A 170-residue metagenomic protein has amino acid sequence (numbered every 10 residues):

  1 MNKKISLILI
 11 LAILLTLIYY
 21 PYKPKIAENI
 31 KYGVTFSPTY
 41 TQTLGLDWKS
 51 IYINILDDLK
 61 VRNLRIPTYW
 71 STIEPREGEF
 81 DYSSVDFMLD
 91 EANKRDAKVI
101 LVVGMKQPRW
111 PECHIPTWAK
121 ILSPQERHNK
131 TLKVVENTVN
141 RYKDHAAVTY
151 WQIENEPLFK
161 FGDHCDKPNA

Functional and structural regions predicted by a protein language model:
M1-I13: N-terminal Sec-pathway targeting helices
A12-P21: Hydrophobic alpha-helical membrane-insertion segments, chiefly the h-region of N-terminal signal peptides
Y20-R62, P67: Boundary/entry segment of secreted carbohydrate-active catalytic domains
P24, K94, N140-D144: Secondary-structure boundary motif
Y32-F36, L64-I66, V99-V103, T149-I153: Hydrophobic faces of well-ordered beta-strands that scaffold small-molecule active sites in alpha/beta enzyme cores
S37-T41, Y69, G104-P108, I153-L158: Active-site beta-loop-alpha junctions enriched in small/polar residues
K49-A119, L132, K167-A170: Aromatic-lined substrate-binding rim segments of carbohydrate-active enzymes
E77-Y82, P111-A170: Active-site cleft segment of glycoside hydrolase catalytic domains centered on the general acid/base Glu
